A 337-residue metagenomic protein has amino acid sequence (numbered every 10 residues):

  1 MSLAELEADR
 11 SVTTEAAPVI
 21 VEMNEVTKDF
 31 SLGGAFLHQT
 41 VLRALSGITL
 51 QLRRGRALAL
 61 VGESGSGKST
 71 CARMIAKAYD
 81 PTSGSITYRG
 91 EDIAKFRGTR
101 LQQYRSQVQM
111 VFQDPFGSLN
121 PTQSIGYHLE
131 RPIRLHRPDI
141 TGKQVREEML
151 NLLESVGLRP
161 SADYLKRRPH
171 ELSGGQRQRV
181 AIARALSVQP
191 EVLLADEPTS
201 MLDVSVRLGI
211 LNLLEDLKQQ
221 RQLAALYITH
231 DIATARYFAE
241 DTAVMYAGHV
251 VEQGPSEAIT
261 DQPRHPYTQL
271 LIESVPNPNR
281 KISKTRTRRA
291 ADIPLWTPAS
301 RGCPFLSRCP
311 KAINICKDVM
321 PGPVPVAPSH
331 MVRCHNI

Functional and structural regions predicted by a protein language model:
M1-D261, E273, I337: ABC transporter nucleotide-binding domains
M1-V19, G33-F36, V41, A162-D163 (+1 more regions): Short catalytic/signature loops enriched in Gly
